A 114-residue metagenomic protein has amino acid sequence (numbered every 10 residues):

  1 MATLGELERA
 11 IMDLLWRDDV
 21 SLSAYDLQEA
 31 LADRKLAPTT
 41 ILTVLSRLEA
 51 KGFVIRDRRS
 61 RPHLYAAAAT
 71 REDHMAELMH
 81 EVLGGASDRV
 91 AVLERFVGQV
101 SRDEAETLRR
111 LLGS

Functional and structural regions predicted by a protein language model:
M1-D13, D18, T70: Short alpha-helical segments that sit at the start of domains
L4-L7, R59-L78: Short, cationic-aromatic polyanion-contact patches
S21-A30: Short acidic, hydrophobic short linear motifs in intrinsically disordered regions
L42-S46: Short, hydrophobic-biased segments on the C-terminal half of alpha helices that form "recognition helices"
G52: Glycine-centered, phosphate/nucleic-acid-interacting loop/turn motifs that mediate DNA/RNA or nucleotide
R56: Short beta-strand "wing" residues that participate in macromolecule-binding interfaces
E77-S114: Amphipathic alpha-helical dimerization/coiled-coil segments that flank or bridge DNA-binding/regulatory modules
